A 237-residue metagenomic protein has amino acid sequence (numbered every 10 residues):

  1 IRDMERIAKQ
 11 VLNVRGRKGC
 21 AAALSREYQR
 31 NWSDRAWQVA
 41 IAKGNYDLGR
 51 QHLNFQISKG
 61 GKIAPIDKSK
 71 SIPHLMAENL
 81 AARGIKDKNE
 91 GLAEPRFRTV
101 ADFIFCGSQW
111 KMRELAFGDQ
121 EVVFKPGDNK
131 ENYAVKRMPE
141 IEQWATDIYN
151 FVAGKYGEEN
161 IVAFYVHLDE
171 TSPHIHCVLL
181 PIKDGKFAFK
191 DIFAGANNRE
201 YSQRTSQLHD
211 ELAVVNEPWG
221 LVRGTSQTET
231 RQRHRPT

Functional and structural regions predicted by a protein language model:
I1-T237: N-terminal nicking endonuclease/strand-transfer module with a His-rich metal-binding environment and a catalytic Tyr
